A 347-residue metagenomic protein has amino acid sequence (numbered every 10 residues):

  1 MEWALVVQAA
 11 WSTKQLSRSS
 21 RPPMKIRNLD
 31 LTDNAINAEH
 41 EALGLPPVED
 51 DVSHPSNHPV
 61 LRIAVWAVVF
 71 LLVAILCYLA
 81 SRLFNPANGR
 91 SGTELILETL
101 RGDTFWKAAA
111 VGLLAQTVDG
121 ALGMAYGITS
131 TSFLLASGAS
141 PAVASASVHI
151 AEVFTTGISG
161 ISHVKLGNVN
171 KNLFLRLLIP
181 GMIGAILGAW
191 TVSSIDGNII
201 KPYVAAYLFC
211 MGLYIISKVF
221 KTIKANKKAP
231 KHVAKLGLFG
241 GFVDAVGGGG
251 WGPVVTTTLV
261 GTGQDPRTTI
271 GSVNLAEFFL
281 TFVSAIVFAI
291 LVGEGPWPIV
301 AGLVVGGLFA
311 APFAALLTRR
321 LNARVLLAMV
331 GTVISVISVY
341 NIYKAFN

Functional and structural regions predicted by a protein language model:
E2-A115, G120, S132-S137, P141 (+4 more regions): Juxtamembrane transmembrane-helix boundary motif
I128, S132, A136, V143-T156 (+1 more regions): Early transmembrane hairpin of solute transport permeases
S145-V153, I270-F278, L308, I334: Transmembrane helix-bundle signature of multi-pass membrane transporters/permeases
I150-I158, I183-G184, T191, L275-V283: Membrane-embedded alpha-helical segments of transport systems, primarily multispan ion/solute transporters
G247-G250, N274: Short, contiguous, pocket-lining structural segments that sit at or immediately flank catalytic/ligand-binding sites
G271, S284-V287: Feature detects amphipathic, helix-rich regulatory segments
